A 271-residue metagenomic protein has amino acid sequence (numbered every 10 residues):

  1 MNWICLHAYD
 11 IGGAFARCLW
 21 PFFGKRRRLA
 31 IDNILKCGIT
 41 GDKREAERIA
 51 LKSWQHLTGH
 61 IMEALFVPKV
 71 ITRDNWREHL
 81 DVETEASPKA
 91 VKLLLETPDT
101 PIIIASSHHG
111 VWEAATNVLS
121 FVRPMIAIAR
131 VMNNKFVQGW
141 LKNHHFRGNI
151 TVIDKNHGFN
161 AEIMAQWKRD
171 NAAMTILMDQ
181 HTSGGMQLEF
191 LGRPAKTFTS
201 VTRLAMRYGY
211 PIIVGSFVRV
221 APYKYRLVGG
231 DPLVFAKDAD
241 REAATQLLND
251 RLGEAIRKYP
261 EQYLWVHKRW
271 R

Functional and structural regions predicted by a protein language model:
M1-I103, K142, R147-I150: Membrane-anchoring hydrophobic helices of lipid-metabolizing enzymes
A8, G12, R26-R27, A50 (+5 more regions): A structural signal for well-ordered alpha-helical scaffolds and beta->alpha junctions
A30-N33, A115, W140-L141, S200 (+1 more regions): Hydrophobic alpha-helical segments typical of transmembrane helices and their membrane-interface/capping positions
T40, R44, R48-L51, L93-P98 (+2 more regions): Non-catalytic C-terminal accessory region of glycerolipid acyltransferases and related lyso-lipid remodeling enzymes
E85, I128-R130, K155, G230-P232 (+1 more regions): Conserved beta-strand termini and adjacent loop/short-helix elements that scaffold enzyme active sites in alpha/beta
A86-P88, V111-W112, V137, F159-N160 (+2 more regions): Amphipathic coiled-coil/heptad-repeat helices and related helical stalk/stem segments that mediate oligomerization
T100-H157, S183-L188, P194-A195, R219: Catalytic core of membrane glycerolipid acyltransferases/transacylases, capturing the structured, soluble-facing
